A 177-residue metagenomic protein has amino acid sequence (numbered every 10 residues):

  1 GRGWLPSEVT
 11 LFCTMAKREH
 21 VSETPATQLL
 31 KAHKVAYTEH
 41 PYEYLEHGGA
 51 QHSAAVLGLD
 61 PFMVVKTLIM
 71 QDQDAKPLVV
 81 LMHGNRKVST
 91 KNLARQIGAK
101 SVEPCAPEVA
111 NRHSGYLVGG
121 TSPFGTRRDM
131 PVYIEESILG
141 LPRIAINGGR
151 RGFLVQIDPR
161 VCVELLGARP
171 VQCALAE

Functional and structural regions predicted by a protein language model:
S7-E177: Extended, low-hydrophobicity, polar/charged segments
